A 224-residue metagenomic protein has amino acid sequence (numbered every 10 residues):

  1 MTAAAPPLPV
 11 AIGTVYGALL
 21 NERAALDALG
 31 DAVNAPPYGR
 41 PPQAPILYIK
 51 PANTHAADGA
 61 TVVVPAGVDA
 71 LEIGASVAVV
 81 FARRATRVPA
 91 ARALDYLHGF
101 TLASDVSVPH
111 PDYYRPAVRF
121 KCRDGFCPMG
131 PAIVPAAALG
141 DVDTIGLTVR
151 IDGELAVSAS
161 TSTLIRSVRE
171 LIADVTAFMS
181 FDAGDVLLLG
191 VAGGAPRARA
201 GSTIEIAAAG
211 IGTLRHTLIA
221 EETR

Functional and structural regions predicted by a protein language model:
M1-A75, P128: Extended, compositionally biased flexible segments
T2-A11, A25, P109-R224: Catalytic-pocket segment enriched in acidic/His residues
A5-P7, P36-P37, V63-L71, A85-R92 (+2 more regions): A generic local secondary-structure boundary/capping motif
N21, G74-A103: RNA pseudouridine synthases
A25-L26, D58, V88-A90, H110-D112: Short helix/loop capping segments that flank catalytic or ligand/cofactor-binding pockets
V33, P37-P42, I46-P51, A103-R123: Glycine-rich, pocket-lining loop/helix-strand segments that form or immediately flank
Y48, A78-R83, M129, G184: Short, conserved beta-strand element in jelly-roll/cupin
A93-G99, A103-S107, P116, S160-S162: Active-site proximal loop and beta-alpha junction motif in alpha/beta enzyme cores
